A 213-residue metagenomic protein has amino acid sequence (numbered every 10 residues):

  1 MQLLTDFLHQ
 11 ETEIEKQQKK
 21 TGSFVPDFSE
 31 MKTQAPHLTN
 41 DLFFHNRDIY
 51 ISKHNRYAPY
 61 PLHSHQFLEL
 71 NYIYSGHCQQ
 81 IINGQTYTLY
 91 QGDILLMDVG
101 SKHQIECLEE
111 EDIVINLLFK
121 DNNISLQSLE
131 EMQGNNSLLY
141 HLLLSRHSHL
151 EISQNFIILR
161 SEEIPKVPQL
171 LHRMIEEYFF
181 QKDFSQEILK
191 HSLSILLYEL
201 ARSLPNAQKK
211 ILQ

Functional and structural regions predicted by a protein language model:
M1-H77, S137: Generic protein-terminus/edge-of-domain signal
Q2-K19, L38-T39, L108-E176: A hydrophobic/aromatic-rich effector-binding and dimerization subdomain of bacterial HTH-type transcriptional regulators
E13, K32-T33, F44-H45, I51-H54 (+3 more regions): Short amphipathic alpha-helical segments, especially helix-boundary/capping motifs
P26, P36, P59-P61, Q154 (+2 more regions): Proline-rich intrinsically disordered, low-complexity coils
N46-Y140, R146-S148, K182-Q186: N-terminal regulatory/effector-sensing and dimerization cores that precede helix-turn-helix DNA-binding domains
E69, K166-L170, S192, L196-E199: Amphipathic, well-ordered alpha-helical segments in soluble domains
I157-S161, Y178-H191, Y198-Q213: Short, Lys/Arg-enriched, Trp-marked, Pro/Gly-tolerant hinge/linker segments that flank
